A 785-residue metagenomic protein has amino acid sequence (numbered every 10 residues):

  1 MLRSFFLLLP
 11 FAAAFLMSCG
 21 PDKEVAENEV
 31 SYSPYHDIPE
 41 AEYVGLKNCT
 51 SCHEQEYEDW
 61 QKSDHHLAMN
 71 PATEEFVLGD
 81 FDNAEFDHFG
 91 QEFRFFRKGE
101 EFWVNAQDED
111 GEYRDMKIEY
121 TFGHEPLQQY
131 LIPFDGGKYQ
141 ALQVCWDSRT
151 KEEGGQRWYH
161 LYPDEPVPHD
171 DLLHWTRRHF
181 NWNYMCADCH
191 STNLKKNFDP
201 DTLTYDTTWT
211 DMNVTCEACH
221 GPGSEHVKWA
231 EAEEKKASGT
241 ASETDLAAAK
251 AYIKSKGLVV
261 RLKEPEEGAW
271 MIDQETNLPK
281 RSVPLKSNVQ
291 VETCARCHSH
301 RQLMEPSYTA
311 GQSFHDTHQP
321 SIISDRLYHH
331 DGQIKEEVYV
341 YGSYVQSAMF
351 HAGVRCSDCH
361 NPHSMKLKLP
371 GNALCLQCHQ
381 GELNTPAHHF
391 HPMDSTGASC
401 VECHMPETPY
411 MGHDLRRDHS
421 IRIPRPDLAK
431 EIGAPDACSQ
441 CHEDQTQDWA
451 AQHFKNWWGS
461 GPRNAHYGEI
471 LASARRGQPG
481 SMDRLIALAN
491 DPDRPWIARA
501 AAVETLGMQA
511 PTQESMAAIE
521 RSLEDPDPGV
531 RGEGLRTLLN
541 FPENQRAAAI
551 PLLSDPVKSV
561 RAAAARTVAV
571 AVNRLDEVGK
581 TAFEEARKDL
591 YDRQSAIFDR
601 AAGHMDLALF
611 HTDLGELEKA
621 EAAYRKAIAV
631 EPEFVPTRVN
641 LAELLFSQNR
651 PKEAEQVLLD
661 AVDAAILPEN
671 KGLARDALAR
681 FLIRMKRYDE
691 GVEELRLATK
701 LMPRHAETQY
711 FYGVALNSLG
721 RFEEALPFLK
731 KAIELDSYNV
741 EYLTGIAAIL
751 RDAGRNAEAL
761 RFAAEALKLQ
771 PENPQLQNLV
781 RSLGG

Functional and structural regions predicted by a protein language model:
D22-H36, Q55-G123, L127-F134, Q143 (+5 more regions): Primarily the internal scaffold of c-type cytochrome electron-transfer domains, especially repeated/multiheme c-type
P479-A489, P511-L523, P542-L553, R574-Y591 (+1 more regions): Amphipathic alpha-helical scaffolding segments comprising HEAT/armadillo-like alpha-solenoid repeats
M508, N540, V570, D613 (+5 more regions): Register position in tetratricopeptide repeats
P528-R531, K558, A601-A602, V635-P636 (+4 more regions): Helix-start (N-cap) detector for alpha-helical repeat units in TPR-like alpha-solenoids, especially tetratricopeptide
F598, P632, I666-E669, P703 (+2 more regions): Short coil turns that delineate tetratricopeptide repeat
